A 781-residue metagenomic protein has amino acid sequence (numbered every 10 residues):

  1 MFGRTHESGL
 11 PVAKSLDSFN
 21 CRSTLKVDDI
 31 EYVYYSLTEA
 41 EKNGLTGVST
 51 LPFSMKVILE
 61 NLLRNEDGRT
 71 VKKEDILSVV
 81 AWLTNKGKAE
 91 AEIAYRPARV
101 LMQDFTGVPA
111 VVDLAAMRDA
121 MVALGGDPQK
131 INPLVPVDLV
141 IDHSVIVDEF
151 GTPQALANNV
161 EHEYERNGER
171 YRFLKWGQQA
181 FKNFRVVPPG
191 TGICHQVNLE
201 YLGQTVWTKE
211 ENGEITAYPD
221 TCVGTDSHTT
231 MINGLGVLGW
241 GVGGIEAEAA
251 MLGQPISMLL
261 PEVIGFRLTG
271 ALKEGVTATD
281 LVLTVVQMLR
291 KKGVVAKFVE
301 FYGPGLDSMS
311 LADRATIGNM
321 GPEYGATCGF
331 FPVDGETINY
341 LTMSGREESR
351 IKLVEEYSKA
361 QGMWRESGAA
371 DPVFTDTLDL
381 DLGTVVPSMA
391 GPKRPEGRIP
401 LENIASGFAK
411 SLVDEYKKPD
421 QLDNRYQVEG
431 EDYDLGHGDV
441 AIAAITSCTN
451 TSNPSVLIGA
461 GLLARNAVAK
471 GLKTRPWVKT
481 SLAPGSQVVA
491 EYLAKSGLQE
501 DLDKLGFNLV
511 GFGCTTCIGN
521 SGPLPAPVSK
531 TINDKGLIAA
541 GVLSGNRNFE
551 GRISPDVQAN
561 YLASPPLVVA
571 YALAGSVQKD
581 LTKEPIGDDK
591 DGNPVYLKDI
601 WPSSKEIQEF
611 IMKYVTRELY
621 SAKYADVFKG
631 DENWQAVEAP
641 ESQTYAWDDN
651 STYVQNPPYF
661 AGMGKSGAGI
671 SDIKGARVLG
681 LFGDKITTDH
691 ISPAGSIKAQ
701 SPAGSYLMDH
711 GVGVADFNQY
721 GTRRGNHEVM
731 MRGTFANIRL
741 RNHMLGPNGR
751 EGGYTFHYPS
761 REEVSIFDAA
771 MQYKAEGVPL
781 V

Functional and structural regions predicted by a protein language model:
F2-V781: Fe-S-dependent hydro-lyases/dehydratases of central metabolism
